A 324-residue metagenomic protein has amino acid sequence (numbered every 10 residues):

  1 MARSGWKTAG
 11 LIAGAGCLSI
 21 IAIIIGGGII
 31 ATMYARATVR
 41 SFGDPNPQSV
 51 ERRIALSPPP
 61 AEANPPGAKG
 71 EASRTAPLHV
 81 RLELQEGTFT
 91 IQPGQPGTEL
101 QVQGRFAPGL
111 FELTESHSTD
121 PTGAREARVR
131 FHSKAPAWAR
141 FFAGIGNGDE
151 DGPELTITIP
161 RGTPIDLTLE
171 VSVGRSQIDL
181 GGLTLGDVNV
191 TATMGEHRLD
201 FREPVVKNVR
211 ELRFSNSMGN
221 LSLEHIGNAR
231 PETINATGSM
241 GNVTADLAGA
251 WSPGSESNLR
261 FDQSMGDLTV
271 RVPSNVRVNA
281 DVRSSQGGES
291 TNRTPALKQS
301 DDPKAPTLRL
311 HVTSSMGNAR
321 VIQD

Functional and structural regions predicted by a protein language model:
A2-E112, P121, K134-P164, H197-R198 (+3 more regions): Short acidic/polar N-terminal linker immediately downstream of export determinants
E51, P77-H79, E86, G152-E154 (+12 more regions): Surface-exposed or flexible loop/turn and strand-edge residues in extracellular/cell-surface modules
A61, Q101-F106, E112-P121, R128-G146 (+1 more regions): Short, surface-exposed interaction patches in beta-rich subdomains that mediate adhesion/assembly near membranes
R74, R161-T163, G182-T184, S274-V276: Short loop/turn positions at the edges of beta-strands in beta-sheet-rich folds
V80-E83, L169, F261, V282: Active-site alpha-helical segments that house and flank conserved acidic catalytic motifs for diphosphate chemistry
Q92-G94, G181, R271-P273: Surface-exposed, acidic/Ser/Thr-rich flexible loop segments
T119, R125-V129, D151, R161 (+1 more regions): Glycine- and small hydrophobic-enriched segments that form the cores of compact globular domains
T168-K207: Right-handed parallel beta-helix
